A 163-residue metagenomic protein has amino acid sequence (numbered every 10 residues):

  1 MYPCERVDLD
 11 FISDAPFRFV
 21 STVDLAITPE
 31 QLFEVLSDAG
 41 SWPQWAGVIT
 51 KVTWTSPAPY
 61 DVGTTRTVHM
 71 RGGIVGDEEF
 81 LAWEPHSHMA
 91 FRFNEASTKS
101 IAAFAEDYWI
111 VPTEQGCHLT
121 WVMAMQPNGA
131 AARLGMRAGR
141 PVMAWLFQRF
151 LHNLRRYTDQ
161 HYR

Functional and structural regions predicted by a protein language model:
M1-S56: Hydrophobic ligand-binding cavity/cleft-lining segments
Y2, A124-R163: A conserved amphipathic terminal alpha-helix motif
S21-V23, G76-A82, F104-P112: Hydrophobic/aromatic beta-strand elements that line small-molecule binding cavities or substrate pockets in beta-rich
D24, P43-Q44, T53-K99, H118 (+1 more regions): Glycine-rich portal/gate segments that line the openings of hydrophobic small-molecule binding cavities
D38, N94-S97, W109: Short beta-turn/strand-loop junction motif enriched in small, turn-promoting residues
E78-E79, S100-F104, G129-G135: A short, polar/proline- and glycine-enriched secondary-structure boundary/capping micro-motif
N94-T98, V122-G129: Short, solvent-exposed aromatic-acidic interface loops
E114, H118-T120: Short beta-strand edge/turn micro-motifs at domain boundaries
